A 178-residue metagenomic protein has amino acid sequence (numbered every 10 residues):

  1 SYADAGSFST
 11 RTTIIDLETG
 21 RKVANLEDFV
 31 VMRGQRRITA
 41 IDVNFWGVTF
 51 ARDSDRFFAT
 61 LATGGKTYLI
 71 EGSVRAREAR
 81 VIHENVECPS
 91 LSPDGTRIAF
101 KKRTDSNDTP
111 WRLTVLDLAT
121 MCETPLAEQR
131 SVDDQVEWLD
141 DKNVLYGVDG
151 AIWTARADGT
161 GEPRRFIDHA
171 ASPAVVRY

Functional and structural regions predicted by a protein language model:
S1, T12, R56-F57, G95-I98 (+1 more regions): Hydrophobic beta-strand positions that form the internal "hydrophobic ladder" of WD40/Gbeta-like beta-propeller blades
Y2-T12, G65-I70, D108-T114, G150-A155: Structural motif
L17-T19, S73-R77, D117-M121, R156-T160: Short loop/turn segments that connect beta-strands within beta-propeller blades
G20-I41, H169-Y178: Surface-exposed loop and turn segments in beta-propeller and other repeat-based domains that flank or scaffold
A24, R33-I38, R77-I82, M121-A127 (+1 more regions): A short beta-strand motif characteristic of beta-propeller blades
F29-R33, H83-P89, E128-D134, I167-P173: Short coil/turn segments at the loop-to-beta-strand junctions that recur within blades of beta-propeller repeat folds
A40-D53, S92, E137-W138, S172-Y178: Structural signature of eukaryotic scaffold interfaces centered on beta-propeller domains
D149-T154, G159-Y178: Blade-level signature of beta-propeller repeat domains, shared across WD40, Kelch, NHL, RCC1 and BNR/Asp-box propellers
